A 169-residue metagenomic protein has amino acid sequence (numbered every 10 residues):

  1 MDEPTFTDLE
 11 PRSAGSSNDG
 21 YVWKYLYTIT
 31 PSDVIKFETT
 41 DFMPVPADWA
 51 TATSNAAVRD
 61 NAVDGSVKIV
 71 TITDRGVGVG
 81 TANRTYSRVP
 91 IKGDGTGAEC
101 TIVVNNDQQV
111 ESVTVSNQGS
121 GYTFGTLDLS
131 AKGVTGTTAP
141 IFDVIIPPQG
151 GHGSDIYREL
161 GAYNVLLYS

Functional and structural regions predicted by a protein language model:
D2-S169: Conserved, function-critical positions that sit in or immediately flank catalytic and ligand-binding motifs
